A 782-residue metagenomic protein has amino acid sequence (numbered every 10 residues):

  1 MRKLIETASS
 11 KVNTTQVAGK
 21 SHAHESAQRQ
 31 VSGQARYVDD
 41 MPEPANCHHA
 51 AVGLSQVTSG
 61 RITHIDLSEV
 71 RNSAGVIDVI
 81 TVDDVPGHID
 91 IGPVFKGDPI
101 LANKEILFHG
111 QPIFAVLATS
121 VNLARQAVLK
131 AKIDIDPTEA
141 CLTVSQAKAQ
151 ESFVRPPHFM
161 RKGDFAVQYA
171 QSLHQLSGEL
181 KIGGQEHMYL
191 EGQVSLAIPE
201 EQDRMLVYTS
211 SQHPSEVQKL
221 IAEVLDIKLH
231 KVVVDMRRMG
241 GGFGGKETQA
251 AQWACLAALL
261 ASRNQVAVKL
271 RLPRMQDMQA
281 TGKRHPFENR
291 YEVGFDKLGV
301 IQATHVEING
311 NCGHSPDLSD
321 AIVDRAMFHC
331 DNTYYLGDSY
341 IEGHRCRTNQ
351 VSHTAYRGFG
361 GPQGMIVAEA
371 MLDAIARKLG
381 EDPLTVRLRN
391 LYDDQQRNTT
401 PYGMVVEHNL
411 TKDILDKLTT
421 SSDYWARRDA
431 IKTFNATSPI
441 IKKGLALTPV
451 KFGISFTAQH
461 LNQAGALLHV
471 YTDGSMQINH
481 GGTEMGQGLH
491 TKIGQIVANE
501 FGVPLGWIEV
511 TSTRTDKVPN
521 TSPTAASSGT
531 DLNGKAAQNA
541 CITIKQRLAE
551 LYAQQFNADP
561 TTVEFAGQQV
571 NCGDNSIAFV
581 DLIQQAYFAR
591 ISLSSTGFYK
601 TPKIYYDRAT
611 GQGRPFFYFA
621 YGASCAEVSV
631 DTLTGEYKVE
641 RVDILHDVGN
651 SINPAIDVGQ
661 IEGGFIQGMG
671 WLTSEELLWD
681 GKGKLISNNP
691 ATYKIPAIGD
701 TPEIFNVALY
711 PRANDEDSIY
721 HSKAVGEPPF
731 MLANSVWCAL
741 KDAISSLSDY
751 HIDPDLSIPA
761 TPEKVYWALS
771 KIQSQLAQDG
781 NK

Functional and structural regions predicted by a protein language model:
M1-P156, Q175, R263: Flexible, low-hydrophobicity surface segments
K20, S26-G33, F159-S195, P286-M371 (+3 more regions): Glycine-rich loop/linker segments at domain edges
H48, N103, E191-L196, E288 (+4 more regions): Short glycine-rich loop/turn motifs
G75-D78, K231, L298, W507: Glycine-centered tight turns that cap/initiate beta-strands
V82-V85, D226-K231, A261-L270, I322-I441 (+4 more regions): C-terminal catalytic domains of large/alpha subunits in multi-subunit enzymes
I89-V94, A127-K130, T209, Q218-L220 (+14 more regions): Short acidic, glycine/serine/threonine-rich loops at helix termini
F165, Y169-L225, C312, D324 (+4 more regions): Conserved beta-alpha junction segments in alpha/beta enzyme cores
G240-Q265, K269-R271, L489-V497: Thiamine diphosphate
